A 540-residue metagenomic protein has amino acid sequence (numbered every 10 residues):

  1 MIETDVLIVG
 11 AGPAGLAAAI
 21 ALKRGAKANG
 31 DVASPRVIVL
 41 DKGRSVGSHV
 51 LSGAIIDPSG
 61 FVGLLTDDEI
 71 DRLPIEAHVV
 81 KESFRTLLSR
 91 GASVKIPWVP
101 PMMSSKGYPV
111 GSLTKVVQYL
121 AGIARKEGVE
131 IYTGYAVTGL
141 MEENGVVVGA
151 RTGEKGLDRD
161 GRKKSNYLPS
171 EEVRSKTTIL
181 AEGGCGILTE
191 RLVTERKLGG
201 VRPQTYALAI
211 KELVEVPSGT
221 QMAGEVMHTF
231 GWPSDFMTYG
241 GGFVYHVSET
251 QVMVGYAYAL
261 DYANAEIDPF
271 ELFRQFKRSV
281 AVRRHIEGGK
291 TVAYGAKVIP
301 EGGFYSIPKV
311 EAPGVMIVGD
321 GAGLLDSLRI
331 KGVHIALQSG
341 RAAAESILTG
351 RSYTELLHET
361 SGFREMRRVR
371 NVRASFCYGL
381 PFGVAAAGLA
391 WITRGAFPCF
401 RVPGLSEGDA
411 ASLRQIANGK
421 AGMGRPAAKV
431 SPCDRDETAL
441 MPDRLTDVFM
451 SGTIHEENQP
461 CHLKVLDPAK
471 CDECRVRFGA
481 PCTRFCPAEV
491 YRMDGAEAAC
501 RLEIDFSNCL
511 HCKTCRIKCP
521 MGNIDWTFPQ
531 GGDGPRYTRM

Functional and structural regions predicted by a protein language model:
D5-I38: N-terminal Rossmann-like FAD-binding beta1-loop-alpha1 element of flavoenzymes
A21, G25, S34-P35, K42-R90: N-terminal FAD cofactor-binding segment of flavoenzymes
V32, I123-V282, G323: Predominantly flavin-linked oxidoreductase catalytic cores and closely associated redox partners
F61, A259-K297, M316, T349-G350 (+1 more regions): Flavin-binding catalytic cores
V252, I307-E359: Conserved mid-domain beta->alpha element of the FAD-binding
A296-S327, D447-N458, K470-F485, R492: FAD-binding beta-loop-beta segment adjacent to the flavin cofactor pocket
G323-R329, E345-P381, E503-D505, P529 (+1 more regions): Active-site-proximal substrate-binding core of FAD-dependent oxidoreductases
V476-S507, T514-Y537: Iron-sulfur cluster-binding cysteine motifs and their immediate structural context in ferredoxin-like electron-transfer
